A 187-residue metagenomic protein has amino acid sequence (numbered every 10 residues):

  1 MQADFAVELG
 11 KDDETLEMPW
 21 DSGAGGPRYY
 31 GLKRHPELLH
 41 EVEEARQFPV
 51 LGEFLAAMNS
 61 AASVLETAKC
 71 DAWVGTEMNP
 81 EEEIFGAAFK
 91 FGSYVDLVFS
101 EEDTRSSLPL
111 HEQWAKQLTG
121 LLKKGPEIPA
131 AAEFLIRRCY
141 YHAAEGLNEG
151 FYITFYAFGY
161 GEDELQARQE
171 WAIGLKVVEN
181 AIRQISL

Functional and structural regions predicted by a protein language model:
M1-K90: N-terminal low-complexity, intrinsically disordered segments
G10, E43-E44, A56-S63, S100 (+3 more regions): Generic surface-pattern signal
P27, P36-E37, A61, P80 (+7 more regions): Residue-level detector of solvent-exposed, low-hydrophobicity positions
T67, D71-E81, S93-E112: Short helix/strand-capping turn motifs
F85-E102, F151-F155: Short glycine-rich, basic-tinged beta-strand/loop micro-motifs
S107-L187: Ampiphathic alpha-helical segments that act as solvent-exposed interaction surfaces
